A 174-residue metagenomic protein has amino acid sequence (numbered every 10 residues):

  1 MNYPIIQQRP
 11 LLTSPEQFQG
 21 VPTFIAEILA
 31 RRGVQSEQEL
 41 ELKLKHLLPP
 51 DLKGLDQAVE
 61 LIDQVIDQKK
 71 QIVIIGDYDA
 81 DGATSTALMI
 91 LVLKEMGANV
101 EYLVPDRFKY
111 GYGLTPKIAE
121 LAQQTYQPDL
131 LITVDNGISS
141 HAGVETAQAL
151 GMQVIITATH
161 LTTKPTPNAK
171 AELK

Functional and structural regions predicted by a protein language model:
M1-K174: Replace "Mg2+/Mn2+-dependent" with "divalent metal-dependent
